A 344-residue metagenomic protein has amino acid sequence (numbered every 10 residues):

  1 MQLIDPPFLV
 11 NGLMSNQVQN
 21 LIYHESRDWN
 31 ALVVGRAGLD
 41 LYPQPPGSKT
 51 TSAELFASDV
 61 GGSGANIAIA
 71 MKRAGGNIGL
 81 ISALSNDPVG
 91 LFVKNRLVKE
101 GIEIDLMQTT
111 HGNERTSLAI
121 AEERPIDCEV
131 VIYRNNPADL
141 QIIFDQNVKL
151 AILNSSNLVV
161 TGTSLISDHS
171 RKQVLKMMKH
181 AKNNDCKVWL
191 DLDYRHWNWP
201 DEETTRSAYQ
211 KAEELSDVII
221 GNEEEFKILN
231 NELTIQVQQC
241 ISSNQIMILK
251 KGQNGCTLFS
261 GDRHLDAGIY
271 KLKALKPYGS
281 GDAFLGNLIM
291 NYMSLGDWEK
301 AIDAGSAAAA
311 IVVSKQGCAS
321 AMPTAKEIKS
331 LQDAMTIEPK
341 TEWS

Functional and structural regions predicted by a protein language model:
L3-I102, L275, P339-S344: Glycine-rich phosphate/adenosyl-contacting loop at the front of the ribokinase-like
L3-L32, N231-S344: Conserved phosphate-binding/catalytic region of the ribokinase-like
S26, A151-L153, A212-E213, I241: A short, aliphatic-rich alpha-helical micro-motif
M71, N222, G281: Short, conserved phosphate/pyrophosphate- and ester-handling motifs at nucleotide-, phospho-/glycolipid
K72, V98, K182-N183, E213 (+1 more regions): Anion (oxyanion) recognition and catalysis
N77-V160, K329-S344: Conserved N-terminal subdomain of the carbohydrate kinase-like
I78, I104, V188-L190, M247: Hydrophobic beta-strand scaffold residues
N157, G162-V237, N254-C256: Conserved beta-alpha-beta core of the PfkB/ribokinase-like small-molecule kinase fold
